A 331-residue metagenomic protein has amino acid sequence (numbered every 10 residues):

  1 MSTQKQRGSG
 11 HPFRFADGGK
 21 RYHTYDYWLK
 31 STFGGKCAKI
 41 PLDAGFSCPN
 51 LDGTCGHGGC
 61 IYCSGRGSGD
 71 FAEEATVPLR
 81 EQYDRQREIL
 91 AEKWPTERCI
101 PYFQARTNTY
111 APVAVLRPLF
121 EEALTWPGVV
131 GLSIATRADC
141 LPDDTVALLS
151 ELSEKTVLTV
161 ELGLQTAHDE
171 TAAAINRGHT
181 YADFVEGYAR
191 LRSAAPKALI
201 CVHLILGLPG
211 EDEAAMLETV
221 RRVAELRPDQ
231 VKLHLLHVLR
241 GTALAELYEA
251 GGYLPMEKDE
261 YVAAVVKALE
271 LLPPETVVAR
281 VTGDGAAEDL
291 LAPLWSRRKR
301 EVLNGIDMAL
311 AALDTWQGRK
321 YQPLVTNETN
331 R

Functional and structural regions predicted by a protein language model:
M1-I100: N-terminal [4Fe-4S]-dependent radical SAM core
M1-Y27, K36-A38, Q230, V238-R331: Auxiliary Fe-S-binding modules of radical SAM enzymes
Y27, E121, A147, A189 (+1 more regions): Active-site phosphate/pyrophosphate- and oxyanion-stabilizing loops and adjacent acidic/basic residues in soluble
A38-L42, C99-P101, L132-I134, L158-L162 (+3 more regions): Hydrophobic faces of well-ordered beta-strands that scaffold small-molecule active sites in alpha/beta enzyme cores
S68-V77, A105-P118, L132-A195, L206-R227 (+1 more regions): Conserved non-cysteine loop/helix-boundary elements of the Radical SAM core domain that shape
R87-F120: Long, charge-rich boundary regions
R117-E122, S150, E211-D229, G285-D307: Short, electropositive alpha-helical surface patch
